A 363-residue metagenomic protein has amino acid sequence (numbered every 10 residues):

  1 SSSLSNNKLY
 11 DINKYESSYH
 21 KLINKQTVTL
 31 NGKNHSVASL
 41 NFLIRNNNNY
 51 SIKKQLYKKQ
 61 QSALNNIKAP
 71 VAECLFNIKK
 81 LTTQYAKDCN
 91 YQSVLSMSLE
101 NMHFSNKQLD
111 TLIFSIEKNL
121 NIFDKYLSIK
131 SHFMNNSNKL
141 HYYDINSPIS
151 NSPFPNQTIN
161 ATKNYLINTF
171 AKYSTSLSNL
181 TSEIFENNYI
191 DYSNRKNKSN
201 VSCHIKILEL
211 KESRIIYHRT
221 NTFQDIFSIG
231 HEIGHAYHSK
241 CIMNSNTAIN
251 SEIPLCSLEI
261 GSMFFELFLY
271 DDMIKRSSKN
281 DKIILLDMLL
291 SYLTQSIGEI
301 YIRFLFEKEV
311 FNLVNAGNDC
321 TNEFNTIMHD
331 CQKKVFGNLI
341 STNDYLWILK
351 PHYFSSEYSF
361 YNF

Functional and structural regions predicted by a protein language model:
S1-P153, K163: A well-structured
N90, T220-I242, S262, L267 (+1 more regions): Active-site recognition of the HExxH zinc-binding catalytic motif
Y142-S202: Gly/Pro-rich turn-and-neighbor structural signature
P153-I159, K172, L210-G230: Short pre-active-site segment immediately N-terminal to the catalytic Zn-binding motif
R195-T222, S239-K240: Active-site scaffold of zinc-dependent metalloenzymes
S239-D287: Helical catalytic core of nucleic-acid polymerases
I249-G261, Y292-Q295, T321, E357-F363: Active-site metal-coordination segments of metallo-dependent hydrolases
D271-S355: Long, amphipathic alpha-helical stalk/connector segments used for oligomerization, subunit docking, or mechanical
